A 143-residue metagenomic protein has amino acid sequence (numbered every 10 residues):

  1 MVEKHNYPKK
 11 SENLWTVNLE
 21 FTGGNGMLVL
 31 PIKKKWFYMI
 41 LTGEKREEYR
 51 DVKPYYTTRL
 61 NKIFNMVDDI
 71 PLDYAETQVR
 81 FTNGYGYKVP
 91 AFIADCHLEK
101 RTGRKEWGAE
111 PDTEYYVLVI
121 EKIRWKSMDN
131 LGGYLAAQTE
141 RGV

Functional and structural regions predicted by a protein language model:
H5-G26, L30-V143: Structured alpha/beta reader/binder surfaces that contact nucleic acids or chromatin modification marks
